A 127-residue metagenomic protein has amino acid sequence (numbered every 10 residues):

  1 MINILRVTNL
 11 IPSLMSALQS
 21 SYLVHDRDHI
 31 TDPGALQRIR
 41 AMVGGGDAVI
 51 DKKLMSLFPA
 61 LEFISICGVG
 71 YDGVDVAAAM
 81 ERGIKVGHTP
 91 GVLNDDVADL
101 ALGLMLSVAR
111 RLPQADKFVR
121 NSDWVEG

Functional and structural regions predicted by a protein language model:
M1-I39: N-terminal glycine-/charge-rich "phosphate-binding" loop or analogous flexible N-terminal tail
A41-N121: Phosphate/diphosphate ligand-binding glycine-rich loop within oxidoreductases
S122-G127: A short, basic/flexible loop-to-alpha-helix module at the beginning of a structural domain
